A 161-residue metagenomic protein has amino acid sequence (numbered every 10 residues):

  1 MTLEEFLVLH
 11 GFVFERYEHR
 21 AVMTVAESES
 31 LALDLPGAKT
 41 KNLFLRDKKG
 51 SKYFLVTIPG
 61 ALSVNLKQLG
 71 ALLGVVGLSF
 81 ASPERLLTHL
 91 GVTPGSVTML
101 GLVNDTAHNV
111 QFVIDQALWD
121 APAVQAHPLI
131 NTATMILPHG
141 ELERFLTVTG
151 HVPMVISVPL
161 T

Functional and structural regions predicted by a protein language model:
M1-T161: Extended, low-hydrophobicity, polar/charged segments
